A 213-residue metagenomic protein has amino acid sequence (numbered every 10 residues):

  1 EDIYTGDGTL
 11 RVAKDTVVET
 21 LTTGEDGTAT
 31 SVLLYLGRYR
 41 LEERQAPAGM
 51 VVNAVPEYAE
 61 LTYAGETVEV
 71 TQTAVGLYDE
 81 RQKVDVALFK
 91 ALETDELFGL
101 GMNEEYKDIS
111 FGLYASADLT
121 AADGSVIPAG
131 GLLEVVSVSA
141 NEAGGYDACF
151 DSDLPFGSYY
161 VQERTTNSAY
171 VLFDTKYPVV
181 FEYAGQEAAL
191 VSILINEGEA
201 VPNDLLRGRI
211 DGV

Functional and structural regions predicted by a protein language model:
E1-V213: Solvent-exposed loop/turn and edge beta-strand elements of beta-rich ligand-binding domains
